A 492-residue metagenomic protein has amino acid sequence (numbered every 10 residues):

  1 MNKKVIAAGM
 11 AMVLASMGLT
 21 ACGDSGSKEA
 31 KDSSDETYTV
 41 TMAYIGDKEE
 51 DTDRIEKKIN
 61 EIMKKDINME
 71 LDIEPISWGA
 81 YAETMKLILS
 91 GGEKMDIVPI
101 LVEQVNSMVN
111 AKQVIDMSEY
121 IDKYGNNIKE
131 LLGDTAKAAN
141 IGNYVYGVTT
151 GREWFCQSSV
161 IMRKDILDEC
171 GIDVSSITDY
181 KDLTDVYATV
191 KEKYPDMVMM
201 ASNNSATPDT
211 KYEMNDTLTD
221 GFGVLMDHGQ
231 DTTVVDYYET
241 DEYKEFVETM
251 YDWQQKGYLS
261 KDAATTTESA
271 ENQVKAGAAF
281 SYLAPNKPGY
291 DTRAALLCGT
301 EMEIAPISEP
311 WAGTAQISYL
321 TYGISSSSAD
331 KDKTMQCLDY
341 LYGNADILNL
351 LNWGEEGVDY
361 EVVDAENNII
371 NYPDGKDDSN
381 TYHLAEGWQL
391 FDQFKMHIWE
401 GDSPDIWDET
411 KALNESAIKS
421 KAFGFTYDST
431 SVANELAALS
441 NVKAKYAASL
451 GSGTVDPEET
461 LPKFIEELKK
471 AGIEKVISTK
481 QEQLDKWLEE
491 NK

Functional and structural regions predicted by a protein language model:
N2, G9-M10, L14, G18 (+1 more regions): Extracytoplasmic/secretory soluble proteins
